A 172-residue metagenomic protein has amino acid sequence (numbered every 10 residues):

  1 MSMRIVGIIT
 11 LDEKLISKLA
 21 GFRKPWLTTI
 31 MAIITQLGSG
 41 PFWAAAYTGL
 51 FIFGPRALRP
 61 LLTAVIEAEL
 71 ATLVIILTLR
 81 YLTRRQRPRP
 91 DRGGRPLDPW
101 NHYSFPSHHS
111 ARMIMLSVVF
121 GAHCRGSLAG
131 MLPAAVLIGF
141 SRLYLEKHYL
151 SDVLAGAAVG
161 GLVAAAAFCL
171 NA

Functional and structural regions predicted by a protein language model:
M1-A45, P60, I76-H102: N-terminal transmembrane-helix/juxtamembrane module of multi-pass inner/ER membrane proteins
L37, P41-F42, V65, S127-P133: Alpha-helical transmembrane segments
S39, G54-P55, T83-R84, R125 (+2 more regions): Short helix-capping/hinge motifs at transmembrane helix termini and TM-loop junctions
Y47-I75: Interfacial segments of alpha-helical transmembrane regions
L50, A71, I75, L79 (+3 more regions): Alpha-helical membrane-inserting segments
E67-Y81, A129-S141: Small-polar-interrupted transmembrane alpha-helices in polytopic inner-membrane proteins
R92-A172: Membrane-embedded catalytic cores of phosphoryl/pyrophosphoryl-handling enzymes
